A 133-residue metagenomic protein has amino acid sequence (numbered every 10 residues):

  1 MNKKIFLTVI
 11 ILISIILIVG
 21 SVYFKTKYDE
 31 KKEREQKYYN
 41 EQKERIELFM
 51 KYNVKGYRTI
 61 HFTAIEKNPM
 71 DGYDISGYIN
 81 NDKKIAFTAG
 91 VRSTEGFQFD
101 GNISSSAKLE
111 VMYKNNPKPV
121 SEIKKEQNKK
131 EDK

Functional and structural regions predicted by a protein language model:
M1-S14: N-terminal Sec-pathway targeting helices
I10-I11, K32, E131-D132: Enrichment for repetitive, rod-forming helical segments
I11-S21, K108: Charged, low-complexity eukaryotic segments that initiate or comprise alpha-helical interaction-prone regions
L17-G72: N-terminal export/targeting and maturation segments
L48, I75-N80, S104-M112: Short, highly charged low-complexity linear segments
T59-V91: Exposed beta-strand-loop-beta-strand "reactive/processing" segments of non-cytosolic proteins
I85-A107: A short, surface-exposed beta-strand/turn
S104-K133: C-terminal partner/receptor-binding element of secreted or periplasmic proteins
